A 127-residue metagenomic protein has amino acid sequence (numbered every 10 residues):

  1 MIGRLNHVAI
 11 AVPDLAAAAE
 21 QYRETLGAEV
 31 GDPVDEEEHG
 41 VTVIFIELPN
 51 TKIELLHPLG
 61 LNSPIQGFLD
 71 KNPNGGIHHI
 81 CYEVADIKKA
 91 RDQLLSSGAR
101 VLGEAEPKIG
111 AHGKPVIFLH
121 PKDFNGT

Functional and structural regions predicted by a protein language model:
M1-A19, G75-V84: N-terminal beta-strand motif that seeds the catalytic metal site of vicinal oxygen chelate
A17, D35-H39: Short glycine/proline-centered loop/turn elements that form peptide/ligand docking sites
A18, A28-E29, I53, S63-P64 (+1 more regions): Short loop/beta submotifs within extracellular cysteine-rich repeat domains
A18-R23, L94: Conserved active-site tyrosine of GNAT-family acetyltransferases
E24-V30, G98-V101: Conserved acetyl-CoA-binding loop of GNAT-fold acetyltransferases
V34, I44-E47, E54, Y82 (+1 more regions): Vicinal oxygen chelate
L55-I80: Helix-adjacent hinge/juxtasegments
